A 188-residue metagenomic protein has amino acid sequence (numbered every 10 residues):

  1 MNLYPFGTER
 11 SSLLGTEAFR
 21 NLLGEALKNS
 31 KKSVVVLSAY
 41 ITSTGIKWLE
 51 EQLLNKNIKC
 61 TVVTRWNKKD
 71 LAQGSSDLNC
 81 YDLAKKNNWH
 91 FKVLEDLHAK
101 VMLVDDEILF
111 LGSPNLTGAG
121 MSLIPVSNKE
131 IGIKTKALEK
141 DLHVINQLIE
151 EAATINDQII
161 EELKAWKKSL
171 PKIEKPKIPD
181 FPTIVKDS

Functional and structural regions predicted by a protein language model:
M1-K32, N55, K59-V62, W66-K68 (+4 more regions): N-terminal localization/anchoring segments of enzymes in phospholipid and broader phosphate metabolism
S11, F110-S188: Signature of lipid phosphatidyltransferase scaffolds
A18, A39-G45, L97, S113: Short beta->alpha connector loops
L23-K86: Primarily the HKD phosphodiesterase
G45-I46, L103, G120-M121: Short glycine-/acidic-enriched loop or helix-start segments at secondary-structure transitions that form or flank
N67-L71, A99-K100, T117-A119: Short gly/pro/ser/thr-enriched loop/turn and capping motifs at secondary-structure boundaries
W89-L94: General small-molecule cofactor/ligand-binding pocket signal
D96-L97, V104, V126-N128: Short, solvent-exposed loop/turn segments at the edges of secondary structure
